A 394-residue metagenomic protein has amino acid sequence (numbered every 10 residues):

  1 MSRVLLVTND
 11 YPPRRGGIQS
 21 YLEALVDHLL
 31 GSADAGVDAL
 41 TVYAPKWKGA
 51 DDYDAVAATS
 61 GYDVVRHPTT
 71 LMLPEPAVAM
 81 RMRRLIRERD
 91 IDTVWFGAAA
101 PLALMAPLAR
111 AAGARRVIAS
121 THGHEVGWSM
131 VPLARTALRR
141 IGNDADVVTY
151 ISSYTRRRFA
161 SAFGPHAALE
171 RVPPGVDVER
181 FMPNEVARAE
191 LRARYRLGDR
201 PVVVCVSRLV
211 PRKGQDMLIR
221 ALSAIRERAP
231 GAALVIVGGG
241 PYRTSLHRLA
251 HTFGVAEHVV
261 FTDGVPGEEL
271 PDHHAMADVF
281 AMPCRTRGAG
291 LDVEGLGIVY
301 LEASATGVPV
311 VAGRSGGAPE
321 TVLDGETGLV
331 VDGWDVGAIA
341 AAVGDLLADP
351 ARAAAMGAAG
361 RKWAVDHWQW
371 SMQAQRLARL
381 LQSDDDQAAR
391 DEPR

Functional and structural regions predicted by a protein language model:
M1-G49, D54, A58-D63: N-terminal subdomain of nucleotide-sugar transferases
F96-L102: Short His-centered aromatic/hydrophobic patch
T149, L197-K213, I219-L222: Conserved donor-binding/catalytic core segment of Leloir-type glycosyltransferases
Y154, G175: Carbohydrate-associated surface elements
H247-E269, V279: Nucleotide-activated donor-binding/catalytic signature segment of Leloir-type glycosyltransferases, i.e., the conserved
H258-V259, A275-V293, V308: Acidic donor-binding loop of glycosyltransferase active sites
A281, Y300, S304-A305, P309-A312 (+1 more regions): Short hydrophobic beta-strand element within catalytic cores of glycosyltransferases and related nucleotide-activated
L323-G325, L329-V336, D345-A351: Conserved acidic donor-binding segment of nucleotide-sugar-dependent glycosyltransferases
